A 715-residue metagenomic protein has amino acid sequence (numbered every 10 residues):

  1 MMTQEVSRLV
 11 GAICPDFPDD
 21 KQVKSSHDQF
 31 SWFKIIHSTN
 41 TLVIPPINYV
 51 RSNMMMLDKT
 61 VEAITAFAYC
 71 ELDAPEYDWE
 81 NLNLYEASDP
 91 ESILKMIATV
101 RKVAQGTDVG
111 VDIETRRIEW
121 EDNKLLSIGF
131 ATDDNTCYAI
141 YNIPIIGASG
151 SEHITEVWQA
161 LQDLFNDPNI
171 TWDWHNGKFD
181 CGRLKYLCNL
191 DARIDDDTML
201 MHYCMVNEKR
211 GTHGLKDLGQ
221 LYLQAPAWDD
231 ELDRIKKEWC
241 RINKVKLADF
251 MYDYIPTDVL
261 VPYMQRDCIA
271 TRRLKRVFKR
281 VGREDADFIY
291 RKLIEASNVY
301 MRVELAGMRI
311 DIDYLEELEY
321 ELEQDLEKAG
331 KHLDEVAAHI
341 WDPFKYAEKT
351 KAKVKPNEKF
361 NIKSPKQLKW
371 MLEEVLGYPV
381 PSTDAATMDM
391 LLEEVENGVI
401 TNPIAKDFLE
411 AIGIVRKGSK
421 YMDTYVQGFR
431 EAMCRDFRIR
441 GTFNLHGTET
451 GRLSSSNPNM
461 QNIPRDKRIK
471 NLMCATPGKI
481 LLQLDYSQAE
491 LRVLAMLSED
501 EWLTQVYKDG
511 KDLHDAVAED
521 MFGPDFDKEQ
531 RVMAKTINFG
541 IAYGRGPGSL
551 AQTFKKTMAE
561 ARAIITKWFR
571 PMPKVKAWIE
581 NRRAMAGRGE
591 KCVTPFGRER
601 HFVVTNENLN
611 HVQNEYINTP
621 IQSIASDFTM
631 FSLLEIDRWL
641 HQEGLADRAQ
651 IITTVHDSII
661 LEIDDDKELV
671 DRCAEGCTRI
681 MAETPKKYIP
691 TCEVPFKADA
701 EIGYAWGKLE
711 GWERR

Functional and structural regions predicted by a protein language model:
M1-N81: Glycine/proline-rich loop-helix segments at beta-alpha junctions forming the active-site rim of enzyme cores
M1-Q4, G110, N169-G177, L481-Q483: Acidic beta-strand-to-loop metal/phosphate-binding motif
G11-W32, H37-T41, I47-N48, A131-N135 (+4 more regions): Metal-dependent phosphoesterase core characteristic of DEDDh/y 3'-5' exonuclease domains
D73-A148, L221-A225, R234-D466, G478-I480 (+7 more regions): Conserved "right-hand" nucleotidyltransferase catalytic core of DNA-directed polymerases
I118-E119, I128, K178-L190, M201-V206 (+2 more regions): Short active-site loop/helix that positions an aromatic residue
D122-N169, L184, R193-T198, V655 (+2 more regions): Structural signature of nuclease core domains in nucleic-acid processing machines
L247-D253, N298-M301, L305, K355 (+5 more regions): Conserved catalytic core of nucleic-acid polymerases
E643-D699: C-terminal structured "cap/appendage" subdomains that terminate the fold
